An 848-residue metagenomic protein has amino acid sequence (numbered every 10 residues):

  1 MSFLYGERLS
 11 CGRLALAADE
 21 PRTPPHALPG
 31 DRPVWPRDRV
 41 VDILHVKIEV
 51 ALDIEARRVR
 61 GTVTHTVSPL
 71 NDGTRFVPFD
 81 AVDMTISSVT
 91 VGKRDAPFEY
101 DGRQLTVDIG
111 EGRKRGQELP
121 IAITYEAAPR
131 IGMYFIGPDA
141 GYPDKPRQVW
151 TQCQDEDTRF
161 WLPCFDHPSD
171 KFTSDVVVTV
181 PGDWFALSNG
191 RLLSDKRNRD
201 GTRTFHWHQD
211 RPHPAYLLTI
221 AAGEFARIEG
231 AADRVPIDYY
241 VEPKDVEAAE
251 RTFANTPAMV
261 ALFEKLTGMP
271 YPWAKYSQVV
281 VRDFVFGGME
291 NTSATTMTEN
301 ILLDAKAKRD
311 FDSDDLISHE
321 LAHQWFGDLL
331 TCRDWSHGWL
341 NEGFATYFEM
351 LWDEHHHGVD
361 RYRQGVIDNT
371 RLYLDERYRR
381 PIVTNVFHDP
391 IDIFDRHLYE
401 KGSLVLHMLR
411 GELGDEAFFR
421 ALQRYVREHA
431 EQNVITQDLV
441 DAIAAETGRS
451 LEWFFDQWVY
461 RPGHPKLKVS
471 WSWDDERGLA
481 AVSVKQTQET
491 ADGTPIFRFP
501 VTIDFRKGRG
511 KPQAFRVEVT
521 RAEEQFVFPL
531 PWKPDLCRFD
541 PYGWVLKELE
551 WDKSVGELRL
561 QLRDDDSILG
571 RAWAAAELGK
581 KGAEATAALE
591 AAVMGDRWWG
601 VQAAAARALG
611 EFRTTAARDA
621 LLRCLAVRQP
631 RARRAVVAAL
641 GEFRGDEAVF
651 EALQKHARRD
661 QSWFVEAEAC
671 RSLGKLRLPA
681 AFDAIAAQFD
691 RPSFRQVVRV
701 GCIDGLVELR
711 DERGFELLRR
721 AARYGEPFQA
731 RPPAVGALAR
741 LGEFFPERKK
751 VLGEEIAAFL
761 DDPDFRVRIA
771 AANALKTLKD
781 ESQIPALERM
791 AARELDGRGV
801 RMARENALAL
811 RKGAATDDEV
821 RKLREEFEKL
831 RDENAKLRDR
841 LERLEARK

Functional and structural regions predicted by a protein language model:
M1-A274, N300, N385, D395-R396 (+6 more regions): Acidic/His-enriched low-complexity segments
W207, D238-V484: Hydrophobic alpha-helical and helix-loop surface patches within well-folded domains that function as non-catalytic
P243, A322, E416, H429-E611 (+1 more regions): Non-catalytic accessory/interaction domains
R309, H429, D565-D566, K581 (+9 more regions): Short coil/turn helix-boundary motifs
T490-P495, P512-F515, F526-F528, K547-L549 (+5 more regions): Extended hydrophobic-aromatic, low-complexity segments
G543-K547, L569-G582, A591, G600-T614 (+11 more regions): Structural detector for internal amphipathic alpha-helices that build alpha-solenoid repeat scaffolds
W551-L562, G582-M594, T614-A626, G645-R658 (+5 more regions): Amphipathic alpha-helical scaffolding segments comprising HEAT/armadillo-like alpha-solenoid repeats
K812-K848: Long, leucine- and charge-enriched amphipathic alpha-helices that form heptad-repeat coiled-coil/leucine-zipper-like
